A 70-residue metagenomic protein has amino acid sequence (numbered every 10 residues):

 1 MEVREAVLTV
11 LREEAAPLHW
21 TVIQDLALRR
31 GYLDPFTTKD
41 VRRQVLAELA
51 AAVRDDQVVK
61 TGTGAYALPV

Functional and structural regions predicted by a protein language model:
M1-R4, L18-T21, A27-V70: Charged low-complexity interaction tracts in eukaryotic proteins
R4-L11: Hydrophobic residues on short alpha-helical segments
